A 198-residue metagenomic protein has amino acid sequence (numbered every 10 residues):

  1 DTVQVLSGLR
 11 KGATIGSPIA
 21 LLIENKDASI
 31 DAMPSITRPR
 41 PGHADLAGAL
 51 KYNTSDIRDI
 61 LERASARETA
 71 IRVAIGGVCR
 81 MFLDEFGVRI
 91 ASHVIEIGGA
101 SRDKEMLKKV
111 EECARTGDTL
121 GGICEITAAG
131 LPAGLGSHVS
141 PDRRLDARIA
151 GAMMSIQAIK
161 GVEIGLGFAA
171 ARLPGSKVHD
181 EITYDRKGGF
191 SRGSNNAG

Functional and structural regions predicted by a protein language model:
D1-G198: Generic N-terminal targeting/processing segments that precede catalytic cores or assembly contacts
